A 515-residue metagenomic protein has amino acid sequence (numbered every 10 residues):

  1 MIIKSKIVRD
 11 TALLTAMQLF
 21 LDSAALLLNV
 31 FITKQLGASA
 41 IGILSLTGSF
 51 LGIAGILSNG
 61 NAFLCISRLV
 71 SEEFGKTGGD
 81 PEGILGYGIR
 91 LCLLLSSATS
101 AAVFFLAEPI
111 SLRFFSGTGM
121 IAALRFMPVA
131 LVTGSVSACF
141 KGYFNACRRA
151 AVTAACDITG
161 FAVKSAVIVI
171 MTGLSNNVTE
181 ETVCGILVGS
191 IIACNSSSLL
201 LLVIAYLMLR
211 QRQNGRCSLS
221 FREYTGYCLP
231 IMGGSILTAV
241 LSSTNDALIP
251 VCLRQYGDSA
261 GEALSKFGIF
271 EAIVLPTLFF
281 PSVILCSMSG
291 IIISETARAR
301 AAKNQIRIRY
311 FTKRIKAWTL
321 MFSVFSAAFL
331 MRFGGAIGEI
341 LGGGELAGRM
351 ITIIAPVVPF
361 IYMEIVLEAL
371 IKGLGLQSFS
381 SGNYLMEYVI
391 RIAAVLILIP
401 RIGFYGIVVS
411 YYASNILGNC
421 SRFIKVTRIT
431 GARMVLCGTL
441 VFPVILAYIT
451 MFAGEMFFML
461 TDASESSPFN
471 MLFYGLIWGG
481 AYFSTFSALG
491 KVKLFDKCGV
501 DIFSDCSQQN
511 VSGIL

Functional and structural regions predicted by a protein language model:
M1-A24, G79, G83-G86, S218-T238 (+2 more regions): N-terminal membrane topogenesis motif
K6-L64, S100, F104, A130-L131 (+1 more regions): Signature of the first transmembrane helix
D10-A25, G189-L201, A205, S218-I291: Transmembrane helical elements of multi-pass membrane transporters/channels
L21, A25, N29, G48-L51 (+9 more regions): Short runs within selected transmembrane alpha-helices of multi-pass transporters and secretion channels
G60-G75, L278-K303, R309-T312: Helix-loop junctions and terminal segments of transmembrane helices in multi-pass membrane transport/translocation
C92-V240: Hydrophobic transmembrane helix module of multi-pass membrane transport proteins
E108-F126, L330-I361, I365: Interfacial segments at transmembrane-helix termini and the short loops linking adjacent helices
T182, N195, S235, A239-V240 (+4 more regions): Transmembrane alpha-helical segments of multi-pass transport proteins
